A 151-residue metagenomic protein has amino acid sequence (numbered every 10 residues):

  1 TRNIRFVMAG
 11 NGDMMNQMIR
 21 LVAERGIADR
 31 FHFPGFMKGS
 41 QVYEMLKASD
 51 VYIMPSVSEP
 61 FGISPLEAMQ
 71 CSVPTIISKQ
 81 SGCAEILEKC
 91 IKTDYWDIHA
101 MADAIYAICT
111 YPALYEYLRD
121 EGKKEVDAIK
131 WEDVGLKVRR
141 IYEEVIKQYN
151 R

Functional and structural regions predicted by a protein language model:
I19-M37: Nucleotide-activated donor-binding/catalytic signature segment of Leloir-type glycosyltransferases, i.e., the conserved
F36-M37, E44-S49: Short alpha-helical donor nucleotide-sugar binding micro-motif in glycosyltransferases
V57: Aromatic "clamp/platform" in nucleotide-sugar-dependent glycosyltransferases that forms part of the donor/acceptor
G62-P65, C83: Short glycine/serine-rich donor-binding loops of glycosyltransferases
P74-I77: Short hydrophobic beta-strand element within catalytic cores of glycosyltransferases and related nucleotide-activated
C90-H99, A107-P112: Conserved acidic donor-binding segment of nucleotide-sugar-dependent glycosyltransferases
T110-K147: A charged, aromatic-enriched C-terminal amphipathic alpha-helix characteristic of glycosyltransferases across folds
